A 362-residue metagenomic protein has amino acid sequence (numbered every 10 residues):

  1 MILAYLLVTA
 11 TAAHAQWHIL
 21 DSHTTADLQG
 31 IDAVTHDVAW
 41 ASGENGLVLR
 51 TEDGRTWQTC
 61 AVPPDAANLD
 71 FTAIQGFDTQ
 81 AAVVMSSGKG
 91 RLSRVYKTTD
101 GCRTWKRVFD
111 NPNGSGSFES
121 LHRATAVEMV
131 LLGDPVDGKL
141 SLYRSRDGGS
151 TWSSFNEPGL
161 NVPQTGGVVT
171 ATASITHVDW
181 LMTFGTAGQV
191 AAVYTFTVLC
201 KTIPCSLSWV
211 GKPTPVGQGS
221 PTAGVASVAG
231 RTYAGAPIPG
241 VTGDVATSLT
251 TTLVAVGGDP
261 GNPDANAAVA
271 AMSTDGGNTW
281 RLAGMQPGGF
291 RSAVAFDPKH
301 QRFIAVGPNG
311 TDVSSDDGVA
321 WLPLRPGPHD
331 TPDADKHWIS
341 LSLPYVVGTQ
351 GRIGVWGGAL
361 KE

Functional and structural regions predicted by a protein language model:
A15-E362: Residue-level hotspots at or immediately adjacent to binding/recognition sites across diverse folds
